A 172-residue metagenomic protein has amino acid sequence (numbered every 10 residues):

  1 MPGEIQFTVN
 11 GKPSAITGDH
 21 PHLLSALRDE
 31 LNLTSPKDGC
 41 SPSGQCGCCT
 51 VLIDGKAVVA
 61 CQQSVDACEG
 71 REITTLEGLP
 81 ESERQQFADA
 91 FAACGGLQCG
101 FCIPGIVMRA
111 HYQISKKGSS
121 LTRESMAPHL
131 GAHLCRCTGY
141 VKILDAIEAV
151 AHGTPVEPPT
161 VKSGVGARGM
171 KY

Functional and structural regions predicted by a protein language model:
M1-Y172: Signature of N-terminal electron-transfer/Fe-S-associated modules in redox systems
